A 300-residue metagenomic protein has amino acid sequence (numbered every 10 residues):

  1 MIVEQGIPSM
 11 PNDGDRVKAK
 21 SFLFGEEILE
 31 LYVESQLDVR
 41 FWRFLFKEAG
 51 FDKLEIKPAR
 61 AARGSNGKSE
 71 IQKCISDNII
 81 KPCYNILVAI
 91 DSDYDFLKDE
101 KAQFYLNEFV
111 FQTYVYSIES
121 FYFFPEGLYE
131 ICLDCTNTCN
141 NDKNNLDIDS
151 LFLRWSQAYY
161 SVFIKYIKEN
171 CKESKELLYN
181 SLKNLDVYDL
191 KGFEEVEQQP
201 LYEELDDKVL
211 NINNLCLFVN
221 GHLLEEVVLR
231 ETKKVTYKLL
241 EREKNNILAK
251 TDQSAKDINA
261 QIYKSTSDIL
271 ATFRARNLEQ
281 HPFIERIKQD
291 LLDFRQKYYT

Functional and structural regions predicted by a protein language model:
M1-T300: Acidic, divalent-metal-binding catalytic cores of TOPRIM and closely related two-metal-ion phosphodiester/pyrophosphate
